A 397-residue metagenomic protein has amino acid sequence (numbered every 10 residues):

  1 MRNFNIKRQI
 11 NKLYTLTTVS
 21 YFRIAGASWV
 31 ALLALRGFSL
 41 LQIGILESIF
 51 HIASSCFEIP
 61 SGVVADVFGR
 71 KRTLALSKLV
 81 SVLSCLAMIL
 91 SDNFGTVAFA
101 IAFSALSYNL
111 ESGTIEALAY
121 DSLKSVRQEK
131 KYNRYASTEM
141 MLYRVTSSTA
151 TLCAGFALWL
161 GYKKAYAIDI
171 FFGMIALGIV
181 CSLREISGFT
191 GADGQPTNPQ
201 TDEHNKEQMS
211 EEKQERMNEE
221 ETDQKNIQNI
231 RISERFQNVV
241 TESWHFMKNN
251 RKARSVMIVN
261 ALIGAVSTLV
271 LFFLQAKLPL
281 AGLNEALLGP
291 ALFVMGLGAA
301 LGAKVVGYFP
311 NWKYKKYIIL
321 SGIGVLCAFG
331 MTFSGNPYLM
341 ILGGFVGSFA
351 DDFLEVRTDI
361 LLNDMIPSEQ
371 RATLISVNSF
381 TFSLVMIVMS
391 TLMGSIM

Functional and structural regions predicted by a protein language model:
M1-K7, I186-M257: Juxtamembrane intracellular "pre-TM" segments in multi-pass secondary transporters
R2-S55, N250-F293: Helix-loop boundary and gating motifs at the non-cytosolic
T18, G95-E111, L339-F353: Hydrophobic core of transmembrane alpha-helices in multi-pass small-molecule transporters, especially MFS/SLC-type
L35, S147-I168, P279-A281, M386-M397: Transmembrane alpha-helix termini and helix-breaking/packing motifs in multi-pass membrane transporters
L46-E47, C56, K71-L74, F272-M397: C-terminal transmembrane bundle of multi-pass solute transporters/carriers
L79-D92, I323-G335: C-terminal ends and interior cores of transmembrane alpha-helices in multi-pass membrane transporters/permeases
A102-Y143: Cytoplasmic helix-loop-helix junction between adjacent transmembrane helices in 12-TM secondary transporters
A165-S182: Symmetry-related core transmembrane helices of the 12-TM Major Facilitator Superfamily/SLC fold
